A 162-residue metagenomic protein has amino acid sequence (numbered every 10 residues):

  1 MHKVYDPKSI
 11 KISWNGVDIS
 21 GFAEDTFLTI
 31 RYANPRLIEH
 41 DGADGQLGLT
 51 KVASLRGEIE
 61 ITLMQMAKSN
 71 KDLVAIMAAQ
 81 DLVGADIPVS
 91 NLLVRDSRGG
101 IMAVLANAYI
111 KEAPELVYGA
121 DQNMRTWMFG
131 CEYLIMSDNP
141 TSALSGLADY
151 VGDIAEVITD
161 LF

Functional and structural regions predicted by a protein language model:
M1-K68, A108-R125, E156: Solvent-exposed edge beta-strands and adjacent loop segments that serve as assembly or binding interfaces
D18-G21, S69-N70, R95-L105: Short, surface-exposed beta-strand/loop "edge" segments at domain boundaries and coil↔beta transitions
R31-Y32, D72-V74, D149-D153: A short, polar/proline- and glycine-enriched secondary-structure boundary/capping micro-motif
E39, A106-F162: Mixed-charge, glycine-accented linear interaction segment located at domain edges/termini
D44, V83-A85, V94, T126-F129: Short, intrinsically disordered/low-complexity patches at protein termini and at juxtamembrane boundaries
E60-M64, L93, M128-E132: Residue-level recognition of well-ordered beta-strand positions that form the cores of beta-sheet-rich folds across
L63-A79: Short, conserved turn/kink motifs that form compact alpha/beta structural patches or helix kinks used as
V74-A103: Short, acidic/charged, Gly/Pro-enriched secondary-structure junctions
